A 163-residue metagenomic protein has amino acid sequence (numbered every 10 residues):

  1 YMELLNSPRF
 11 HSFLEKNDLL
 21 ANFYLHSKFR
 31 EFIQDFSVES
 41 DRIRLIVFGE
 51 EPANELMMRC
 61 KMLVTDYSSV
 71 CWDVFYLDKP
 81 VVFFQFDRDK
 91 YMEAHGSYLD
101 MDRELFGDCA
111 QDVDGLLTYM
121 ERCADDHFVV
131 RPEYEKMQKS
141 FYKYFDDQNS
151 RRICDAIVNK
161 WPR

Functional and structural regions predicted by a protein language model:
Y1-F36, A110, F145: Conserved catalytic-core segment of nucleotide-activated headgroup transferases in glycan assembly
F13, E55-L56, D102: Structural alpha-helical scaffold elements that stabilize or flank donor/cofactor-binding regions in carbohydrate
K16-L20, K61, V129, E135-K136: PLP-dependent class I/II
N22, I46, M62-V64, V82 (+1 more regions): Hydrophobic/aromatic beta-strand patches that form the interior of the parallel beta-sheet core in alpha/beta enzyme
S27-W72: Donor nucleotide-activated moiety binding/catalytic core segment of transferases that use nucleotide-activated donors
Q34-S40, S69-F141: Catalytic binding pocket for nucleotide-activated donors in carbohydrate/polymer assembly enzymes
D146-R163: C-terminal alpha-helical cap of glycosyltransferases
